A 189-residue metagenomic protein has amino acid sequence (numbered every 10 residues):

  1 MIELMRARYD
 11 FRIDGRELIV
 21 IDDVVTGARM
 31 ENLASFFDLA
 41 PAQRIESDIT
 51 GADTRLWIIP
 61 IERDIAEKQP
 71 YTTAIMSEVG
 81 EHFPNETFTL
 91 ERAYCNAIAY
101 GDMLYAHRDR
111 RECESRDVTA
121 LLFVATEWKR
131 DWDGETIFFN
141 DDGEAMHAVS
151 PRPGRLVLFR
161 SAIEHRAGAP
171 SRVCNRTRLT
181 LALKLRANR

Functional and structural regions predicted by a protein language model:
M1-E86: Non-heme Fe(II)/2-oxoglutarate
S77-R189: Catalytic core of non-heme Fe(II) oxygenases with the double-stranded beta-helix
